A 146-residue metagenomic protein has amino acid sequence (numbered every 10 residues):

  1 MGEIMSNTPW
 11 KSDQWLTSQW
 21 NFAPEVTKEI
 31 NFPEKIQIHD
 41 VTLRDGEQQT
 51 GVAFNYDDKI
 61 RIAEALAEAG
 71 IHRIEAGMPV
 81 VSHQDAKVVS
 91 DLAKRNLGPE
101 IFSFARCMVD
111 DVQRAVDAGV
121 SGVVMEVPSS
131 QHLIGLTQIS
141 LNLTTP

Functional and structural regions predicted by a protein language model:
G2-T27: An N-cap/entry alpha-helix motif that binds or orients negatively charged groups
T27-V52, V124-Q138: N-terminal small/glycine-rich loop or linker at the start of catalytic domains across soluble metabolic enzymes
Q37-V41, H72-A76, P99-A105, S121-M125: Hydrophobic faces of well-ordered beta-strands that scaffold small-molecule active sites in alpha/beta enzyme cores
V41-R44, P79-V81, F104-M108, P128-S130: Active-site beta-loop-alpha junctions enriched in small/polar residues
G51, H72-L97, V127-L141: Glycine-rich, proline-tolerant flexible connector loops at the mouths of alpha/beta enzymes
Y56, I60-I62, A67, L136-P146: Metal-dependent enolase-superfamily TIM-barrel catalytic cores that perform enediolate-based chemistry
D58-G77, R114-G122: Catalytic domains of carbohydrate-active enzymes, especially glycoside hydrolases
D91-N96, V112-V124: Acidic (Asp/Glu)-rich catalytic clusters
